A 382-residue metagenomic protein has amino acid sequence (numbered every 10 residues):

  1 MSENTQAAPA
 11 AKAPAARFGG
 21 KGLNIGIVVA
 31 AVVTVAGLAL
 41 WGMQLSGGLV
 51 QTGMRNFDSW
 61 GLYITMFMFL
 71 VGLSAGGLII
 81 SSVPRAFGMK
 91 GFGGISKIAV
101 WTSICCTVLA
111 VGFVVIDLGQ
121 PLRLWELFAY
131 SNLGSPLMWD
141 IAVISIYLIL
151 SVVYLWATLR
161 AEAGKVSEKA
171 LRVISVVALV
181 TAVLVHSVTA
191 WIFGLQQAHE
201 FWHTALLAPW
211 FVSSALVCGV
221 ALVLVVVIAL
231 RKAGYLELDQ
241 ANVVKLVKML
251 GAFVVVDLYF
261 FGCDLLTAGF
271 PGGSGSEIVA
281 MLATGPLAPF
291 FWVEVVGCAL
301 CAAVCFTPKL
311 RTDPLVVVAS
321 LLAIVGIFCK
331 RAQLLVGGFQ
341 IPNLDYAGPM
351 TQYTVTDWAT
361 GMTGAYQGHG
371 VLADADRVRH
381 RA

Functional and structural regions predicted by a protein language model:
S2-G76, I80, R377: N-terminal signal-anchor module of multipass membrane proteins
E3, P314-A382: TerminUS-proximal long segments
P14-A16, G20-T34, M89-G91, A129-L133 (+3 more regions): Long, contiguous internal "core" modules enriched in hydrophobic/ aromatic residues
A39, S81, Y154-L155, A303-V304 (+1 more regions): Alpha-helical transmembrane segments
L40-I64, I116-M138, G164-V166, A190-F211 (+3 more regions): Membrane-interface interhelical loops and short amphipathic "cap" helices that link adjacent transmembrane segments
D58-L122, W139, V143: Membrane helical hairpin/interfacial module
V108, I149-V152, W156, G368-L372: Generic alpha-helical transmembrane segments of integral inner-membrane proteins, especially permease/transport modules
F113, L122-W125, P314, V318: Hydrophobic alpha-helical membrane segments of integral membrane proteins
